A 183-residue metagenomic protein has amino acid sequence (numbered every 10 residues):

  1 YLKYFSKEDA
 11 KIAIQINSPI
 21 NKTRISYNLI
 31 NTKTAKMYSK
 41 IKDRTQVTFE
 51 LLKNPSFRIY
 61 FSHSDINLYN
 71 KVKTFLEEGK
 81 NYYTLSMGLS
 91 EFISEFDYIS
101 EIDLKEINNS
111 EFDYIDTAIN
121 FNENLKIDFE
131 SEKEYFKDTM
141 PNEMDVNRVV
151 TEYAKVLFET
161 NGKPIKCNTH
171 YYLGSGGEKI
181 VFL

Functional and structural regions predicted by a protein language model:
L2-K7, T48-L52: Short, charge-rich binding segments
K3-K22: Short, structured protein-protein interaction patches enriched in aromatics and acidic/basic residues, typified by
I16-L183: Internal, well-folded beta-alpha domain core
